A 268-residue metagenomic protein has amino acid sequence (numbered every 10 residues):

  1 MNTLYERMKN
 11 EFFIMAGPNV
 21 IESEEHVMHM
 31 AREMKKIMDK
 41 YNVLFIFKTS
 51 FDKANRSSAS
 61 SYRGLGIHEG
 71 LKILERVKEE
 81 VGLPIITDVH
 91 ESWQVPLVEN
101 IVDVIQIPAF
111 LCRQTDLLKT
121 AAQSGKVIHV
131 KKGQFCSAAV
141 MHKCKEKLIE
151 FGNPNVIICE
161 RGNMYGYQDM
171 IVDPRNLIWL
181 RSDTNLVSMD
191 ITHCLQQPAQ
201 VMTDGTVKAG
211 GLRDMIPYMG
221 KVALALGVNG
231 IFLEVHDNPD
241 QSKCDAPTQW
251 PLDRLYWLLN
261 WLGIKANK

Functional and structural regions predicted by a protein language model:
M1-M15, K72, N267-K268: N-terminal amphipathic alpha-helix/helix-capping segment at the start of soluble metabolic enzymes
K9-F13, Y41-F45, E79-I85, I101-D103 (+4 more regions): Short, well-ordered coil/turn segments that N-cap beta-strands
M15-H26, F45-I67, V235-A246: Glycine-rich, proline-tolerant flexible connector loops at the mouths of alpha/beta enzymes
V20, A109-L111, I216-M219, L226-T248: Glycine-rich phosphate-binding active-site loops on the catalytic face of alpha/beta enzymes
I21-M34, L65-K72, G210-Y218: Glycine-rich anion/phosphate-binding loops
E33-K36, K40-Y41, S60-I86, A121-V127 (+3 more regions): Alpha-helix-loop-beta-strand connector modules within alpha/beta enzyme cores
G64-G66, E80-Q94, D103-D116, K126-A138 (+1 more regions): Catalytic beta/alpha-barrel core
G125, H129-V235: Catalytic alpha/beta core domains of metabolic enzymes, predominantly
